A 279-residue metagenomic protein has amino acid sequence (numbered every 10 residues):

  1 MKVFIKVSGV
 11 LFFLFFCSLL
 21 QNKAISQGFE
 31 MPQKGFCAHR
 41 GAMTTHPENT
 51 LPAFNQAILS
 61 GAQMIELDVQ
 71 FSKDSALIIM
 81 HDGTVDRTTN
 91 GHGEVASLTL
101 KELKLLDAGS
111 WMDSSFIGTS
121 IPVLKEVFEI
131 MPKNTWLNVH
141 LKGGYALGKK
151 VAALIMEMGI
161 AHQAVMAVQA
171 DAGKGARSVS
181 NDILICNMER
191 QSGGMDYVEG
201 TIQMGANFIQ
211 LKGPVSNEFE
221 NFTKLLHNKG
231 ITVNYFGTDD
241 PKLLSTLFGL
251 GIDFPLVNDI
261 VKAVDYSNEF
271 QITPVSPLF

Functional and structural regions predicted by a protein language model:
M1-V7: Positively charged n-region of N-terminal signal peptides that target proteins for export
V3, L19-L20: Short, low-complexity interaction segments enriched in Ser/Thr/Pro/Gly
K6, N22-F279: Phosphate-group recognition and catalysis centered on beta-loop-alpha active-site segments
S8-S18: Bacterial N-terminal signal peptides
